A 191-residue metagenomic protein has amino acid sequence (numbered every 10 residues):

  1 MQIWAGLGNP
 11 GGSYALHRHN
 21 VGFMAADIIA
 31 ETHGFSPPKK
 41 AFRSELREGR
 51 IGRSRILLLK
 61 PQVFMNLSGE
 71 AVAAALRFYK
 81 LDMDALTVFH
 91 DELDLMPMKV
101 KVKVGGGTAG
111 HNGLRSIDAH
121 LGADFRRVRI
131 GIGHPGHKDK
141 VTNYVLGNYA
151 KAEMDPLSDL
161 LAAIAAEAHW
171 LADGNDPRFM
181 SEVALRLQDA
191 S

Functional and structural regions predicted by a protein language model:
Q2-G105, R115-V128, P135-K140, D155-A190: Nucleotide and nucleotide-moiety/phosphate-recognizing core
K101-G107, V145-Y149: Short glycine-enriched, charge-decorated loop/helix-capping segments at active-site entrances that position
A109-G113: Hydrophobic alpha-helical segments within soluble ligand-binding/sensing domains
